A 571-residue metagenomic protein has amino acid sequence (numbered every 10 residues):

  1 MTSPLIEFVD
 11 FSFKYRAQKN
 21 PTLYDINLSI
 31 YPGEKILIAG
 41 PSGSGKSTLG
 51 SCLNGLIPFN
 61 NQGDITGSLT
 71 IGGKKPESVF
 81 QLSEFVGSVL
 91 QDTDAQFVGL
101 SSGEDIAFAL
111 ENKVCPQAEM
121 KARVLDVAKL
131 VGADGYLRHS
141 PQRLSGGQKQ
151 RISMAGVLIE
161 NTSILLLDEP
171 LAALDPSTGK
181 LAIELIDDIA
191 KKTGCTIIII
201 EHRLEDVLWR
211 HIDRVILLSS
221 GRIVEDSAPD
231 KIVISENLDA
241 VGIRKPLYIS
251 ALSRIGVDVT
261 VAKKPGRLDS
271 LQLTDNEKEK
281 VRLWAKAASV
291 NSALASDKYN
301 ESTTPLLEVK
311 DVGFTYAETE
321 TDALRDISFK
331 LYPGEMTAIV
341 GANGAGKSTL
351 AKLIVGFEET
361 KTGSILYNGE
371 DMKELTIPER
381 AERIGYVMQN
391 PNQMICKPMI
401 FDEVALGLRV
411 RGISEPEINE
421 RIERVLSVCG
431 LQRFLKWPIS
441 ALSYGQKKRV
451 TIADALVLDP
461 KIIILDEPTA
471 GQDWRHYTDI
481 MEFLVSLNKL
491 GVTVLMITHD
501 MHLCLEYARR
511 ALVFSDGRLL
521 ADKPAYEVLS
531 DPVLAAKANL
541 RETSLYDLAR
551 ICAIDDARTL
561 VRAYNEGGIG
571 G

Functional and structural regions predicted by a protein language model:
N54, V355: Helix-to-loop junction immediately C-terminal to a conserved catalytic motif
Q62-E77, G363-D371, R380: Conserved ABC transporter NBD signature motif
K74-G87, M372-G385: ABC ATPase NBD coupling module
A118-Y136, A405, P416-F434: Conserved ABC ATPase "signature" region
S140-L144, Q148, P438-L442: Conserved ABC ATPase signature
L165-D168, I463-D466: Catalytic Walker B motif of ABC-type/P-loop ATPase nucleotide-binding domains
R222-Y248, R518-L545: Conserved beta-strand-loop-alpha-helix hinge in the C-terminal portion of ABC ATPase nucleotide-binding domains
